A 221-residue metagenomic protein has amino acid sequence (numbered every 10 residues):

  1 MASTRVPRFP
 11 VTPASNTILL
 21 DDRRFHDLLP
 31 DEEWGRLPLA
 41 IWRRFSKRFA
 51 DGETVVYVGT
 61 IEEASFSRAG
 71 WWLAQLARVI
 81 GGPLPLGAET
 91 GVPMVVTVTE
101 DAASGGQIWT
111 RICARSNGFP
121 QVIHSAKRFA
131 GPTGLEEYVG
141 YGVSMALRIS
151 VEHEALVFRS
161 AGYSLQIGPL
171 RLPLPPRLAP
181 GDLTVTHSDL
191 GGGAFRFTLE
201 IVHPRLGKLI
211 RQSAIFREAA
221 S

Functional and structural regions predicted by a protein language model:
F9-G191, F195-I201, Q212: Soluble ligand-binding/transfer domains with enclosed cavities or grooves
F197-S221: Alpha-helical oligomerization segments
